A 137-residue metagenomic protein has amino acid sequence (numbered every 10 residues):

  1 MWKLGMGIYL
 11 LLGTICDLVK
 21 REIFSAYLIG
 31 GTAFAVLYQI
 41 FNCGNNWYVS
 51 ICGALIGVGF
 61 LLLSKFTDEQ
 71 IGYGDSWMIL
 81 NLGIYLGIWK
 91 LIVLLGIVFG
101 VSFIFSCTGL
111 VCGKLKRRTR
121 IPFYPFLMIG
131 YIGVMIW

Functional and structural regions predicted by a protein language model:
M1-W137: A membrane-topology feature that recognizes alpha-helical transmembrane segments and their immediate juxtamembrane
